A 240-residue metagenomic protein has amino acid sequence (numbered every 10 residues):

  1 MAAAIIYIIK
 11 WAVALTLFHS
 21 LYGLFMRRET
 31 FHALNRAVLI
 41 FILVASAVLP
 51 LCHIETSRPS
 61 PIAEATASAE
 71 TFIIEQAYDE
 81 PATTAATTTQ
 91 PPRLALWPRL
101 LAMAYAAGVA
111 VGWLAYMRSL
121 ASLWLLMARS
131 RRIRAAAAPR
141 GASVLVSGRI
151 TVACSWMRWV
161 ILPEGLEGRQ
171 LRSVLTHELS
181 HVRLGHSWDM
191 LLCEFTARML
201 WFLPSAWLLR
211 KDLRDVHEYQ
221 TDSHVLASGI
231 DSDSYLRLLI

Functional and structural regions predicted by a protein language model:
A2-S68, P91-I240: Membrane-embedded and juxtamembrane structural elements of multi-pass membrane proteins
E64-R93: Low-complexity, acidic polar-rich segments
